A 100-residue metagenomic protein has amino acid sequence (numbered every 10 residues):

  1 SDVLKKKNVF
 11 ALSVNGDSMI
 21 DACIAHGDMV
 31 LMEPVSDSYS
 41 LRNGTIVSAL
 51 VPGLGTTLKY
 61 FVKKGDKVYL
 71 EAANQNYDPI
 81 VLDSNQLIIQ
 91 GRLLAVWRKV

Functional and structural regions predicted by a protein language model:
D2-V100: Acidic/glycine-rich C-terminal interaction modules and beta/coil loop segments that lie outside canonical DNA-binding
